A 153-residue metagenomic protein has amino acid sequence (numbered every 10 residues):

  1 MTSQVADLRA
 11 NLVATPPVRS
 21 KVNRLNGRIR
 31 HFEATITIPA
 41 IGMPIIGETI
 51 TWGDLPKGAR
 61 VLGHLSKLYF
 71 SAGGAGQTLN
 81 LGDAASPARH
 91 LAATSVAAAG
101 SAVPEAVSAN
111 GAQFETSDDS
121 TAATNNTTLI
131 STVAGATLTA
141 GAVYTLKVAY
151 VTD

Functional and structural regions predicted by a protein language model:
T2-D153: Surface-exposed, low-hydrophobicity beta-strand/loop segments enriched in small/polar/acidic residues
